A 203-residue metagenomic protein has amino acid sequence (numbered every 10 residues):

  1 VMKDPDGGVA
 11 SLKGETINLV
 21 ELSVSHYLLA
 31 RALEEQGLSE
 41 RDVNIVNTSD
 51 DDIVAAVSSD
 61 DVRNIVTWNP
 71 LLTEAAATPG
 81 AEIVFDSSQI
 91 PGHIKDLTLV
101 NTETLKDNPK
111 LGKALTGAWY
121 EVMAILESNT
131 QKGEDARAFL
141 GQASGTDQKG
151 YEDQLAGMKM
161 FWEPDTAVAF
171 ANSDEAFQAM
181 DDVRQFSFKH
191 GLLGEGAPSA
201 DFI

Functional and structural regions predicted by a protein language model:
V1-T78: Bilobed "Venus flytrap"/periplasmic-binding protein-like clamshell domains and structurally analogous long
L19, E40, I83, Q148 (+1 more regions): Residue-level detector of short coil/turn "hinge" positions at structural boundaries
L22, V43, D86, G150-Y151 (+1 more regions): Residue-level detector of family-conserved "landmark" positions at structurally sensitive sites
D51-D147: Pocket-lining segment of extracytoplasmic ligand-binding domains
K106-G194: Secondary-structure end/capping motifs
G191-I203: Intrinsically disordered, low-complexity polar segments
